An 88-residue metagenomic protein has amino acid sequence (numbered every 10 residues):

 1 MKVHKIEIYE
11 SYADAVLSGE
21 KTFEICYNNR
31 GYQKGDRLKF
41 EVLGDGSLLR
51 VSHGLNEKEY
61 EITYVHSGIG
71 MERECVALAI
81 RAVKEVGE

Functional and structural regions predicted by a protein language model:
M1-E88: Catalytic phosphate/metal-binding cores of nucleic-acid and nucleotide-processing enzymes, i.e., regions that mediate
